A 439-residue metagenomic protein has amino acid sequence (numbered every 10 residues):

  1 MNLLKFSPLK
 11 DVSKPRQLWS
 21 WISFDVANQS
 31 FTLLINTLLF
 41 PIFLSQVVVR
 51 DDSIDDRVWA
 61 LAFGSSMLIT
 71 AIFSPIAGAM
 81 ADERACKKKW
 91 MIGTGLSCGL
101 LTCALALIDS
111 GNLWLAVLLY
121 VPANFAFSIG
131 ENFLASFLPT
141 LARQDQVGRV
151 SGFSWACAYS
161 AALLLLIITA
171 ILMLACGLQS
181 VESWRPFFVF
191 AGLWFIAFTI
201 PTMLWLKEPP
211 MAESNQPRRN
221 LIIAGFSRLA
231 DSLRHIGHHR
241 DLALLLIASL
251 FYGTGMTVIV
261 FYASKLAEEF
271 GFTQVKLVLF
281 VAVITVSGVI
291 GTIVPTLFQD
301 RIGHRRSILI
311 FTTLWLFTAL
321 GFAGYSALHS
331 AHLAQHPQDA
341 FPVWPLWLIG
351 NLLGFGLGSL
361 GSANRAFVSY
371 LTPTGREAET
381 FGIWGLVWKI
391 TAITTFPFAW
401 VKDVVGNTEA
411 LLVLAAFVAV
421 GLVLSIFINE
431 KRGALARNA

Functional and structural regions predicted by a protein language model:
N2-L18, P209-L245: Juxtamembrane intracellular "pre-TM" segments in multi-pass secondary transporters
P8-M67, D241-F280: Helix-loop boundary and gating motifs at the non-cytosolic
I72-C86, I290-H304, K402-D403: Helix-to-loop junctions at the C-terminal end of transmembrane segments in multipass secondary transporters
A81-G95, D300-W315: Cytoplasmic membrane-interface "Motif A"-like loop-to-helix N-cap segments of 12-TM Major Facilitator Superfamily
G95-S110, L314-D339: C-terminal ends and interior cores of transmembrane alpha-helices in multi-pass membrane transporters/permeases
L101, N112-G130, A334-S359: Hydrophobic core of transmembrane alpha-helices in multi-pass small-molecule transporters, especially MFS/SLC-type
I129-A142, S359-T372: Intracellular juxtamembrane helix-capping segments at the cytosolic ends of symmetry-related transmembrane helices
S151-L172, G385-T395: Glycine-rich segments within core transmembrane alpha-helices of 12-TM secondary carriers
